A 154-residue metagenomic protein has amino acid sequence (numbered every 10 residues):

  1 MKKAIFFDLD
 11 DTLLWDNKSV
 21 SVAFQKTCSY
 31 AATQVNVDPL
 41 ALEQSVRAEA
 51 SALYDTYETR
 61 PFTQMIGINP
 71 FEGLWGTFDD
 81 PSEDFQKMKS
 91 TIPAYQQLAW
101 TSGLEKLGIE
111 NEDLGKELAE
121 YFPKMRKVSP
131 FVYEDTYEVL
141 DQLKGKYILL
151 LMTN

Functional and structural regions predicted by a protein language model:
M1-K2, K146: A structure-centric signal for secondary-structure junctions around beta-strands
K3-L9, L13-V132: N-terminal helical cap/lid subdomain that shapes the substrate entry/recognition surface in HAD-like hydrolases
D135-K146: Catalytic-core regions built around general acid/base machinery
T153: Conserved phosphate-coupling serine/threonine residues in phosphotransfer and NTP-handling enzymes
